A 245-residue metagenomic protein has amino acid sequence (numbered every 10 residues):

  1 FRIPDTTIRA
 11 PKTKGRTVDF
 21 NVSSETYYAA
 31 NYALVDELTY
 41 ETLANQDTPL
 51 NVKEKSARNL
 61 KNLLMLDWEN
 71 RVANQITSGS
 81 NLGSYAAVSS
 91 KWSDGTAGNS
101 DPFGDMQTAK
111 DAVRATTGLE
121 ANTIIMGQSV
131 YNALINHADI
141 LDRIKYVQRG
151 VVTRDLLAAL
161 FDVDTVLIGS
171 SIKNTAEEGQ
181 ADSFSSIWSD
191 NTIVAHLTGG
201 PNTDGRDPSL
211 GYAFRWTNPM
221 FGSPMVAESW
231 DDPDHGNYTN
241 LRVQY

Functional and structural regions predicted by a protein language model:
F1-P4, S23-Y28, K91-A97, L141-Y245: Sequence/fold signature of self-assembling virion shell proteins
F1-V35: Assembly/oligomerization interface modules of large self-assembling protein complexes
Y32, E120, H235: Residues that flank catalytic or metal-binding motifs in active/ligand-binding sites
A33-M65: A generic, well-ordered mixed alpha/beta core segment in the N-terminal half of proteins
R58-N70, N74, A109-A112, T116: Mid-sequence acidic-hydrophobic segments that form the walls of catalytic/ligand-binding cavities or oligomerization
L66, N70, V130-N132, Y245: Short loop/turn segments at secondary-structure transitions that flank enzyme active sites
N70-S84: Short, glycine/acidic-rich hinge or "gate" loops at secondary-structure transitions that mediate conformational
N81-T165: Extended, solvent-exposed, turn-rich assembly/linker loops in the middle of proteins
